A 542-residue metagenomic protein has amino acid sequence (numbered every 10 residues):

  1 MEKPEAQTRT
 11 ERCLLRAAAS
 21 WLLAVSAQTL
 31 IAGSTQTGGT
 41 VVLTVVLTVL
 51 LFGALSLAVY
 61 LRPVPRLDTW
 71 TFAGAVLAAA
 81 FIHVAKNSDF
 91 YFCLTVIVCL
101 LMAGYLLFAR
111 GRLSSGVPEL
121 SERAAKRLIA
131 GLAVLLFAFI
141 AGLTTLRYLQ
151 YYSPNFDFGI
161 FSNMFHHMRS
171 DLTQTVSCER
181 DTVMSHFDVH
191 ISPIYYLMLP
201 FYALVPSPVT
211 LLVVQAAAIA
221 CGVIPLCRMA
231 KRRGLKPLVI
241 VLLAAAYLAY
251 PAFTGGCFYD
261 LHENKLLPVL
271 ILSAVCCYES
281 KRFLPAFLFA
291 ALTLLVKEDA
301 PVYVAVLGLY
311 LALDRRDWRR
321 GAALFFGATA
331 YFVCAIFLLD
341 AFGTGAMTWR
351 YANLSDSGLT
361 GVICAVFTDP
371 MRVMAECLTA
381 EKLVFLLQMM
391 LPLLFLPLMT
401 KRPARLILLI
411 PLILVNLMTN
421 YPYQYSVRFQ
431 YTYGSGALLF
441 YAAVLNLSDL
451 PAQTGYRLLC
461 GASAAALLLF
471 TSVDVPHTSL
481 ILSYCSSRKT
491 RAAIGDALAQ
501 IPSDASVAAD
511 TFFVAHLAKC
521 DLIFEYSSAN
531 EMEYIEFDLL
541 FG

Functional and structural regions predicted by a protein language model:
M1-S20, G53, Y60-L77, I82-I140: Start-transfer (signal-anchor) and selected internal transmembrane alpha helices of multi-pass inner/ER membrane
L14, T69-A78, R127-V134, L238 (+2 more regions): Signature aromatic-anchored transmembrane alpha helix within multi-pass, membrane-resident enzymes that catalyze glycan
G33, T37, A79-N87, S192-L199 (+5 more regions): Aromatic- and kink-enriched transmembrane "portal" helix at the membrane-lumen/periplasm boundary that abuts
L51-L61, V209-G234, S273: Transmembrane-helix motifs of polytopic, lipid-linked glycan transferases
R62-R66, G234, D260-L266, I271-P285 (+1 more regions): Membrane-interface transmembrane helices that cradle and orient dolichyl/undecaprenyl
V64-A73, A220-A249, P268-V269, P285: Transmembrane-helix signature of polytopic, membrane-embedded enzymes that assemble or transfer cell-envelope glycans
A79-A85, L272-C277, F283-E298, Y303-A312 (+1 more regions): Membrane-interface alpha helices of multi-pass inner-membrane proteins
F92-M102, L406-A452: Hydrophobic/aromatic-rich transmembrane helices and adjacent perimembrane loops
